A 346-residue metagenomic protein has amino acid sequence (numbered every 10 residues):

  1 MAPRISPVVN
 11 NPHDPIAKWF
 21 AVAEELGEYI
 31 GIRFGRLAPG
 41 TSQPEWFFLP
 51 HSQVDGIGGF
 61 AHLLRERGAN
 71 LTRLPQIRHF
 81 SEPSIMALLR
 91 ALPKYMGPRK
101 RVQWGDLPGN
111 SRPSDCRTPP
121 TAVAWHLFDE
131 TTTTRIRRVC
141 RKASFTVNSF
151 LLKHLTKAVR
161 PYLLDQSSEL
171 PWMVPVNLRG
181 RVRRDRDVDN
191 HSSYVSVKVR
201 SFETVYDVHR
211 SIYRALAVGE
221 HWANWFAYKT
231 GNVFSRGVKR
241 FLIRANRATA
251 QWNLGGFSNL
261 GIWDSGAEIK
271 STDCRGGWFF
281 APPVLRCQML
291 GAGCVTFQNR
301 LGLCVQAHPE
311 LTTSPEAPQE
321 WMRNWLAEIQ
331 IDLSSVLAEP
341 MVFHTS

Functional and structural regions predicted by a protein language model:
M1-E28, H62-R135, N324-S346: Non-catalytic, low-complexity flexible loops and terminal extensions
M1-I57, R73, P161-S346: Acyl-thioester-dependent acyl-group transfer interface
F60, V147-T156: Short amphipathic alpha-helical segments
A61-L64, R137, T156, H209 (+1 more regions): Non-transmembrane alpha-helical segments in soluble domains of secreted/periplasmic/extracellular proteins
L64-G68, R141, L155-L164, A217: Hydrophobic/aromatic-lined pockets within catalytic cores
E130-T146: Surface-exposed, Lys/Arg-rich phosphate-binding patches that contact polyanionic backbones
R135-I136, H154-L155, W321: Short, hydrophobic/aromatic alpha-helical segments in well-folded domains
